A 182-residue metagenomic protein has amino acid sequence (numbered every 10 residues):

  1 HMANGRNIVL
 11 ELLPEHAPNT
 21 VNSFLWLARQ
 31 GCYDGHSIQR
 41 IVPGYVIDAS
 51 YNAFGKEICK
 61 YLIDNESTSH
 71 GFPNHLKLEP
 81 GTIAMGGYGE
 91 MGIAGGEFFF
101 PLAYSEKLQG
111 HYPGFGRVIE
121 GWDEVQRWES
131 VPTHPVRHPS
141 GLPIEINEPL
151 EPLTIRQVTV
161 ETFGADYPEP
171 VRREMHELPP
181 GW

Functional and structural regions predicted by a protein language model:
H1-W182: Cyclophilin-like peptidyl-prolyl cis-trans isomerases
